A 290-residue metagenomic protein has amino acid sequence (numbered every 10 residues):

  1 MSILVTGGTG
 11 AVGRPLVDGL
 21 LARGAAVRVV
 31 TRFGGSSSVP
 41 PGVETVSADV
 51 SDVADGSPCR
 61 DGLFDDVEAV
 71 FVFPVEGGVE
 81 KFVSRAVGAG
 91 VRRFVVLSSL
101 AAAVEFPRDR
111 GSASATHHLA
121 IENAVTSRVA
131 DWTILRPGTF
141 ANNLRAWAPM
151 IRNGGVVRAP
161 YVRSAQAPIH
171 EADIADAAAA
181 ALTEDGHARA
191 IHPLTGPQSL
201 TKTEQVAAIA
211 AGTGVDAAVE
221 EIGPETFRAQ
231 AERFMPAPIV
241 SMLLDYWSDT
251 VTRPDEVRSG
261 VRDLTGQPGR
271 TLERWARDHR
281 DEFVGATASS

Functional and structural regions predicted by a protein language model:
M1-P40, S51-G56, V67, E76-R93 (+6 more regions): Oxidoreductase cofactor-interface core, primarily capturing Rossmann-like NAD(P)-dependent enzymes
E44-S47: Conserved SAM-binding strand-loop segment of SAM-dependent methyltransferases
R60: A short helix/loop element that forms part of the nucleotide-sugar donor recognition site in Leloir-type
F64, E68-F71, V95: N-terminal Rossmann-like NAD(P) cofactor-binding module of classical short-chain dehydrogenase/reductase
E225-S290: A hydrophobic C-terminal alpha-helical subdomain
